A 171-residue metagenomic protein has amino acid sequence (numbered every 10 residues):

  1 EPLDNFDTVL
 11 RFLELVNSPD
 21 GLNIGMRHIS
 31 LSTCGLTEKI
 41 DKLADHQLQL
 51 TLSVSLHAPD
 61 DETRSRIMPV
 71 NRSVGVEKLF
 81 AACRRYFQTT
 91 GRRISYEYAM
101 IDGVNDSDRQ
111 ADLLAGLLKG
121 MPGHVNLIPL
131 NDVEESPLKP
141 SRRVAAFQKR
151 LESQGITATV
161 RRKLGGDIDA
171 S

Functional and structural regions predicted by a protein language model:
E1-Q154, A158: Conserved AdoMet/S-adenosylmethionine-binding subsite of the radical SAM
S153, G165-S171: Radical SAM enzyme core and accessory elements
T159-L164: Short, flexible active-site recognition loops that position polar ligands and cofactors
